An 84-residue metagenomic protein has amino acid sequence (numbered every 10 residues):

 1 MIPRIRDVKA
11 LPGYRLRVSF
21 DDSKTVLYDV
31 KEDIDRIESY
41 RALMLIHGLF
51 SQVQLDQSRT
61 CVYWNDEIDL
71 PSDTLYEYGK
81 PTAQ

Functional and structural regions predicted by a protein language model:
M1-Q84: Motif-centric detector for short Cys/His coordination patterns
